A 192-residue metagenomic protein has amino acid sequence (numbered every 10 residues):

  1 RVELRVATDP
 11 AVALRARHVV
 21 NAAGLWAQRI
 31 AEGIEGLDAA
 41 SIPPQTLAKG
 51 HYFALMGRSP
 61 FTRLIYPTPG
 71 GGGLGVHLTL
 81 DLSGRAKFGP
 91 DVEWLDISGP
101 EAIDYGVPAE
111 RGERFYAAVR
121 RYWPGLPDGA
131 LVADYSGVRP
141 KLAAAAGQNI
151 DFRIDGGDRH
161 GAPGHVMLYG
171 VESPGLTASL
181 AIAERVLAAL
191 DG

Functional and structural regions predicted by a protein language model:
R1-A13: Conserved beta-strand-loop-beta-strand element in the redox core of flavoprotein oxidoreductases
R1-V2, A86, H165-V166: Hydrophobic residues embedded in beta-strands of well-ordered beta-sheets
E3-R5, G89, Y169: Beta-strand residues in well-ordered beta-sheet regions across diverse protein folds
V12-H18, A22-G161: Active-site substrate-recognition segment that forms the wall of the catalytic cavity or substrate channel
G70-G73, V166-S179: Glycine-rich phosphate/pyrophosphate-binding beta-alpha loops
R111, F115, G175-I182: Catalytic-loop motifs flanking and including active-site residues across diverse enzymes
S179-G192: Internal hydrophobic alpha-helix adjacent to the cofactor/substrate pocket in enzyme cavities
